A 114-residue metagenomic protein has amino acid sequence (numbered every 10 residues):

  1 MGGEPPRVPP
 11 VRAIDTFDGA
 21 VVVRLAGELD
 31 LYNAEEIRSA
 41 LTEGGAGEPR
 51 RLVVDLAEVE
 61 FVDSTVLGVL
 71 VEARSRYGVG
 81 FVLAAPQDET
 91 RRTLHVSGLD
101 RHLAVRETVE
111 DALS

Functional and structural regions predicted by a protein language model:
G2-S39, E58: STAS-typified acidic loop motif
L31-L103: Amphipathic alpha-helical interaction surfaces in cytosolic regulatory modules
A104-T108: Short acidic-hydrophobic, aromatic-tinged amphipathic segments that line or gate anion-handling sites
E110-S114: A charged, well-structured terminal subsegment
